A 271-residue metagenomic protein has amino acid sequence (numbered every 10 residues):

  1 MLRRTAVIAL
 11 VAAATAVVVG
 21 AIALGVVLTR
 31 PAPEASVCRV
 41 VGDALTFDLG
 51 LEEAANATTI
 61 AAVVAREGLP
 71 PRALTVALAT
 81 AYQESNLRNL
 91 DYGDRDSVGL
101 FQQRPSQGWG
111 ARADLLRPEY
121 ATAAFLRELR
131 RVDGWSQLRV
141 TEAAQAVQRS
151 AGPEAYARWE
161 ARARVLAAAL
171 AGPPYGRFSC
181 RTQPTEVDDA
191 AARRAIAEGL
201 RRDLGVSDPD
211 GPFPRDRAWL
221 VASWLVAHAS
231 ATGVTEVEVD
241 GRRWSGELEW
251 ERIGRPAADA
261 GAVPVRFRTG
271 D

Functional and structural regions predicted by a protein language model:
M1-V17, A21-V37, R112-D271: Non-catalytic cell-wall polysaccharide-engagement segments
P33, V37-N86: Export/targeting segments at the very N-terminus of extracytoplasmic proteins
L45-D48, V64-G68, N89, G108-L115 (+1 more regions): A short glycine/serine-rich beta->alpha loop
T59, L100, L129: Extracellular protease catalytic domains of secreted zymogens
P70-T75, G93-D94, Q137, R215: Alpha-helix N-cap/helix-initiation sites
Y82-R88, P105-G108, L126-R130: Generic short alpha-helical segment signal, independent of protein family or function, capturing local helix propensity
E84-Y92, G152-R158: Secretory-pathway/luminal and periplasmic proteins that interact with or process carbohydrate-rich
R95-G110: Substrate-binding/active-site groove segments that recognize and process beta-1,4-linked N-acetyl-hexosamine
